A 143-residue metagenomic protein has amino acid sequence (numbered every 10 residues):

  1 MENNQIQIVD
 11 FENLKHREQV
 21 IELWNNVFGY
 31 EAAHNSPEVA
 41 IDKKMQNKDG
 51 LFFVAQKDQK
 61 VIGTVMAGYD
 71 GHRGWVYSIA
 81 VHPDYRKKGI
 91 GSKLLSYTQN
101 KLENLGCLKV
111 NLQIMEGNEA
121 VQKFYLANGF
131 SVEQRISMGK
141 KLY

Functional and structural regions predicted by a protein language model:
Q5-V20: A short beta-loop-alpha structural element at the N-terminal edge of CoA-dependent acyl/N-acetyltransferase catalytic
I21-N35: Helix-loop element at the rim of GNAT/NAT acetyltransferase active sites that forms part of the acceptor-substrate
E31-V54, M66: Active-site rim helix/loop that mediates acceptor-substrate recognition in acyltransferases
V54, K60-G68, W75-S78: Conserved beta-strand in the GNAT
G68-Y77, R86, V132-E133: A conserved beta-turn-beta hairpin within the catalytic core of GNAT-like acetyltransferases that forms part
K87-N100, L126-A127: Conserved acetyl-CoA-binding loop-helix of GNAT-fold acetyltransferases
L102-I114: Conserved GNAT acetyl-CoA-binding A-motif
L112-V121, G139-Y143: Conserved beta-strand-loop-alpha-helix junction that forms the acyl-donor binding cleft
